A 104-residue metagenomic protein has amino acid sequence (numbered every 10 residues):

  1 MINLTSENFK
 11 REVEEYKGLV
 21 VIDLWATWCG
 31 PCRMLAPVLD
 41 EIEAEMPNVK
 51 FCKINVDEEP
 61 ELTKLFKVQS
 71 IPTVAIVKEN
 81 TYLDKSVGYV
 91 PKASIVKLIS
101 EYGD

Functional and structural regions predicted by a protein language model:
I2-L19, P60: A short beta-strand-turn-helix
T5, W25, K50-C52: Conserved Rossmann-like nucleotide-binding pocket used by diverse enzymes that bind dinucleotide cofactors
E12, L62-L65, L98: CheY-like receiver
E15-L19, A36-I54: Conserved helix-turn-beta segment immediately C-terminal to the redox Cys motif in thioredoxin-like folds
L19-V20, P72: Alpha/beta-hydrolase fold active-site loops
L24-P37: Conserved redox-active cysteine motifs that mediate thiol-disulfide chemistry, especially di-cysteine Cys-X(1-2)-Cys
P60, F66-A75: Structural micro-motif
K78-D104: Non-catalytic, surface beta->alpha helical segment in thiol-disulfide oxidoreductase systems
